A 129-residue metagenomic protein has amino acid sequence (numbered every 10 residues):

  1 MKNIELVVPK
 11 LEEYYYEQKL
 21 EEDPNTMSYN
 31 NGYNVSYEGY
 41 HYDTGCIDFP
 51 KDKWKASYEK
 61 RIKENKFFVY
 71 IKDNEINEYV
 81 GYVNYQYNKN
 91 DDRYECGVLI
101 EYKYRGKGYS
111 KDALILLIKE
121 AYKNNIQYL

Functional and structural regions predicted by a protein language model:
M1-E95, L99-K103: GNAT-family acyltransferases
G106-E120: Conserved acetyl-CoA-binding loop-helix of GNAT-fold acetyltransferases
K123-L129: Conserved GNAT acetyl-CoA-binding A-motif
